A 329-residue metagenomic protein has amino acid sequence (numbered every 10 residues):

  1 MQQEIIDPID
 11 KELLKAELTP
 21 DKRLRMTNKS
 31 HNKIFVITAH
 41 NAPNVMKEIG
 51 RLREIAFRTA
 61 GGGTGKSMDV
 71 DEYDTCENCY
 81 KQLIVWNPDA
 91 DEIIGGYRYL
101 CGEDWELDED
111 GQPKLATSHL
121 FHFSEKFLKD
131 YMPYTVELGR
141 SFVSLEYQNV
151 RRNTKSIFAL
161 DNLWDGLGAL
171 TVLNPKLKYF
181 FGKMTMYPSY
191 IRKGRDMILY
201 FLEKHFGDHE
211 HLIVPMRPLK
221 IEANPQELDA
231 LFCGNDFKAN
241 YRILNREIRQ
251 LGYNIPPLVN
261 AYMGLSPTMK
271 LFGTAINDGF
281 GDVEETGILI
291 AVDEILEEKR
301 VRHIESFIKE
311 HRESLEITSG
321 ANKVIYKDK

Functional and structural regions predicted by a protein language model:
Q2-H40: Conserved N-terminal entry element of GNAT/NAT acetyltransferase domains
M26-D71, K81-G95, C101: Short amphipathic alpha-helix that is part of the acyltransferase structural core
E54, T64, D104-M269: Acyl-donor binding region in acyl/amide transferases
K66-N78, P188-Y190, N277-E285: Beta-rich nucleic-acid/ligand-interaction surfaces
D74-I84, L107, M269-K270, G281-T286 (+1 more regions): A short helix-loop-beta-strand connector motif used in the catalytic cores of GNAT acetyltransferases and, in some
E77-N78, I84-N87, E92-H122: Scaffold helices S1-S3 of the voltage-sensor/voltage-sensor-like domain in six-transmembrane cation channels
K270-I308: C-terminal/domain-terminus segments
I308-K329: Short, cationic low-complexity segments
